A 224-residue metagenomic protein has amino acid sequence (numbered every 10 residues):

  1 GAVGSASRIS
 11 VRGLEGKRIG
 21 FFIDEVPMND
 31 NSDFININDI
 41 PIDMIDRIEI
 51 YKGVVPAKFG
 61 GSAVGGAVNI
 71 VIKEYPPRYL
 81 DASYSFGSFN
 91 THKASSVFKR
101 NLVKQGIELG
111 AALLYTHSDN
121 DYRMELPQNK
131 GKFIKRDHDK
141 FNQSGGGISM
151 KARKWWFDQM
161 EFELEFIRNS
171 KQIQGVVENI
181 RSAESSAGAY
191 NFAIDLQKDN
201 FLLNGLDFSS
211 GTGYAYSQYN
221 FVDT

Functional and structural regions predicted by a protein language model:
G1-P27, D46: Extracytoplasmic beta-strand/coil segments of soluble accessory domains associated with Gram-negative outer-membrane
A2-V3, G60, G87-N90, H138-Q143 (+1 more regions): Short sequence motifs at beta-strands and strand-loop junctions characteristic of Gram-negative outer-membrane
S7, G66, R78-L80, H92-S96 (+2 more regions): Hydrophobic, lipid-facing positions within transmembrane beta-strands of outer-membrane proteins
S10, V26-G53: Short acidic/polar hinge/loop motifs at secondary-structure boundaries that mediate gating or recognition
I42-Y79: A beta-strand signature from Gram-negative outer-membrane beta-barrel systems, especially the internal plug domain
G53, V71, S83-F89, N101 (+3 more regions): Outer-membrane beta-barrel pore domains and translocons
P77, S85, L102-A183: Periplasmic-side early beta-strands and strand-to-turn transitions of outer-membrane beta-barrels
S149-N169, A187-T224: Face-selective signature of the C-terminal outer-membrane beta-barrel domain
